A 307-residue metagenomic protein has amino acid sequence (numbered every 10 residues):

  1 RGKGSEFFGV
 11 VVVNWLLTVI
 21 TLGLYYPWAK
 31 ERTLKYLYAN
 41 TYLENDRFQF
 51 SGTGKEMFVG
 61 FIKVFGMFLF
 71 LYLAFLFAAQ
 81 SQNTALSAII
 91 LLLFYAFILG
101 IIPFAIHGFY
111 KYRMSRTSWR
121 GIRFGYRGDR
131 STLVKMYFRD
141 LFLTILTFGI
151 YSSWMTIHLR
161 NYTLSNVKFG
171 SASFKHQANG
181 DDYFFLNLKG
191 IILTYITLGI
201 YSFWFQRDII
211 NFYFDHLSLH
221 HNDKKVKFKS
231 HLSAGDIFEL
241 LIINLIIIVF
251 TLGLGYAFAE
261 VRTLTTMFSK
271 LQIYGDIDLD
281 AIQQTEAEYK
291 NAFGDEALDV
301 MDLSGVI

Functional and structural regions predicted by a protein language model:
G2-F7, V11-T84, A88-I122, Y126 (+2 more regions): Transmembrane-helix bundle segments that line or gate the permeation/cavity pathway in multi-pass membrane proteins
G4, T53-G66, D129-L146, G180-I192 (+1 more regions): Loop-to-transmembrane boundary segments
F7-F8, E56-M57, T132-L133, W154 (+6 more regions): Short loop/beta submotifs within extracellular cysteine-rich repeat domains
V11-E31, Y137-H158, I191-R207, I242-R262: Hydrophobic, aromatic-rich membrane-embedded alpha-helical segments
K30-Y36, F104-R116, S152-S165, Y201-S218 (+1 more regions): Juxtamembrane/interface segments at transmembrane-helix termini
L37-S51, R113-L133, Y162-Y183, N211-L232 (+1 more regions): Juxtamembrane inter-helical linkers in multi-pass membrane proteins
M57-G60, I237-L240, N244, V249 (+1 more regions): Membrane-proximal intracellular helices of multi-pass ion channels
F70-I98, I210, F214-D215, S230 (+4 more regions): Membrane-helix interface segments in multi-pass membrane proteins
